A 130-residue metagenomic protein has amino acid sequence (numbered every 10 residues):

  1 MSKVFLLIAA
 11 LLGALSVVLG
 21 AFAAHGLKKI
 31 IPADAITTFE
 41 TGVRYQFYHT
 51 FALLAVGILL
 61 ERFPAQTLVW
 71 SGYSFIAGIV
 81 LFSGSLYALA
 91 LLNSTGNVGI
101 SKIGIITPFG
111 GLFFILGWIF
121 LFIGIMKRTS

Functional and structural regions predicted by a protein language model:
M1-S130: Polytopic transmembrane helical bundles with strong interfacial aromatic enrichment
